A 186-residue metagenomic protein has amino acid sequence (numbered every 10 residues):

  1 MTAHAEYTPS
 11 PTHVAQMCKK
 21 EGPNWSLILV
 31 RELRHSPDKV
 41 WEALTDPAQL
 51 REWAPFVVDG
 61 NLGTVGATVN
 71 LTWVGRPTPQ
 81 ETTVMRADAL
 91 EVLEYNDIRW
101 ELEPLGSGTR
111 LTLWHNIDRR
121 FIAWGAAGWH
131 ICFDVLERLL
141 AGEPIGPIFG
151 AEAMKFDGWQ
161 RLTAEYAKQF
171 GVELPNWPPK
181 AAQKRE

Functional and structural regions predicted by a protein language model:
M1-G22, G106-E186: Terminal "cap-and-tail" regions of soluble proteins that handle hydrophobic small molecules
K20-L29, H35, K39, D46-L90 (+1 more regions): Short beta-edge strand/loop motif at the mouth of beta-sheet-based domains
P77, R99-L102, I117-R119: Short, surface-exposed beta-strand-loop junctions and turns on beta-sheet-rich folds
T78-T82, I98, T109: Short beta-strand segments
R86, L102-G106: Short, low-complexity Ser/Thr-rich regulatory SLiMs
L90-D97: Short, solvent-exposed secondary-structure boundary/capping segments
